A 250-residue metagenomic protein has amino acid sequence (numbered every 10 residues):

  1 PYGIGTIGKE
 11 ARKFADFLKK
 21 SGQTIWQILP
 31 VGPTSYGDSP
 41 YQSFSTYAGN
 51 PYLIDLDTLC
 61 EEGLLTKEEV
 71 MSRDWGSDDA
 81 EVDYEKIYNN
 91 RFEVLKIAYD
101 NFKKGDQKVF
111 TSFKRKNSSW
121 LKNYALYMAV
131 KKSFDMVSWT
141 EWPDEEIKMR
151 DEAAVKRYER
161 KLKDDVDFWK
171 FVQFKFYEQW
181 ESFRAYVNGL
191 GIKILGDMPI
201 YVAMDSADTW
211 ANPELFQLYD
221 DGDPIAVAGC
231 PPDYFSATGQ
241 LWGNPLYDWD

Functional and structural regions predicted by a protein language model:
P1-K9, N244-D250: Active-site mouth loops of central-metabolism enzymes
K9-D16, S112-F113, E178-Y186: Short alpha-helical segments and helix-capping/turn motifs at coil-helix boundaries
K9-T34: Catalytic domains of carbohydrate-active enzymes, especially glycoside hydrolases
L18, I28, Y127, V187 (+1 more regions): Conserved, mostly hydrophobic/aromatic
Q27-G37, M198-M204: Short, solvent-exposed turn/loop segments enriched in Gly/Ser/Thr/Pro and often Arg
D38-Y177, V202-D250: Alpha-amylase-like alpha-glycosidases and glucanotransferases acting on alpha-linked glucans and related
W169, F174-V202: Conserved, well-ordered alpha-helix/loop/beta-strand core segments that scaffold catalytic motifs
